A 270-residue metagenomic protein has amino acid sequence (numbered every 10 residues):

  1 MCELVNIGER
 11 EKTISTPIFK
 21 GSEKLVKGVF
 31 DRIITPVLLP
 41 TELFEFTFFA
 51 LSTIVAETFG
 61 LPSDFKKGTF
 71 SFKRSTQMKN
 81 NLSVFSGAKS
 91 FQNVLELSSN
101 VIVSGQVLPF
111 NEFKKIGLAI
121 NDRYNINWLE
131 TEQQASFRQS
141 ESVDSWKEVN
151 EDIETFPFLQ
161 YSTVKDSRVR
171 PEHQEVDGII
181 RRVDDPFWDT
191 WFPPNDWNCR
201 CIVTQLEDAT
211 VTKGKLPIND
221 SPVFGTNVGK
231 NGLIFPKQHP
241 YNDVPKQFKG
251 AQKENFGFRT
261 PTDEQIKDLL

Functional and structural regions predicted by a protein language model:
M1-N121, E207-L270: N-terminal leader/targeting and assembly helices and adjacent pre-domain segments
Q133: Duplex nucleic acid-engaging cores and interfaces of nucleic-acid transaction enzymes
S136-V211: Conserved short secondary-structure elements within globular domains
